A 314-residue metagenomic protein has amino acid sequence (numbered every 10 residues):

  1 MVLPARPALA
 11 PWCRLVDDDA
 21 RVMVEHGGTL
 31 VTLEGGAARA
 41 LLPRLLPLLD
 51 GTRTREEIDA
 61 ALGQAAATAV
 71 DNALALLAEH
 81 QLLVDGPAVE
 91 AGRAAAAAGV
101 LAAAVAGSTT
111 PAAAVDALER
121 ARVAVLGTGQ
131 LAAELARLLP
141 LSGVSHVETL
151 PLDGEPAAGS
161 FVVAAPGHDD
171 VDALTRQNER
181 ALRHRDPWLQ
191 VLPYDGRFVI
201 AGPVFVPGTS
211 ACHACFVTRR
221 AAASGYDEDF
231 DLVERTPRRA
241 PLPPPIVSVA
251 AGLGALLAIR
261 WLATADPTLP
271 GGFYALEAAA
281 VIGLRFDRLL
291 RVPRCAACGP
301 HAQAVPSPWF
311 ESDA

Functional and structural regions predicted by a protein language model:
M1-L30: Long, low-complexity, charged/polar intrinsically disordered regions in eukaryotic proteins
V2, A265-A314: Phosphate-binding loop/pocket of nucleotide- and phosphate-handling active sites
G28-H146, R197-V199, V204-V206, A214 (+4 more regions): Long, charge-rich, low-complexity alpha-helical segments
L126-Q130, L150-L152, A164-D169, L192-P193: Structural motif
P140-A158: A short, well-structured beta->alpha microelement
V163-P166, A173-I200: ADP-ribose/adenylate-binding Rossmann-like module
Y194-V204, A278-F286: Short, intrinsically disordered, charge-biased short linear motifs at domain edges
G208-F273: Adenosine-phosphate binding glycine-rich loop
